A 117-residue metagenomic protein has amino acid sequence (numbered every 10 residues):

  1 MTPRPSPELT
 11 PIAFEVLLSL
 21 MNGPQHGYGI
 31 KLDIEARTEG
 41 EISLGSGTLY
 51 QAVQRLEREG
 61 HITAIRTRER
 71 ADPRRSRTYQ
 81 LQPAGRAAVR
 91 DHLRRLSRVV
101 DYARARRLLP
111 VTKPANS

Functional and structural regions predicted by a protein language model:
R4-T48, E69: N-terminal helix-turn-helix DNA-binding core of bacterial DNA-binding proteins
L49-L56: Basic amphipathic alpha-helical segments that dock to polyanions
G60: Glycine-centered, phosphate/nucleic-acid-interacting loop/turn motifs that mediate DNA/RNA or nucleotide
A64: Short beta-strand "wing" residues that participate in macromolecule-binding interfaces
R70-L93: Basic, amphipathic "hinge/linker" alpha-helix immediately C-terminal to the N-terminal HTH DNA-binding motif
R86-S117: Amphipathic alpha-helical dimerization/coiled-coil segments that flank or bridge DNA-binding/regulatory modules
